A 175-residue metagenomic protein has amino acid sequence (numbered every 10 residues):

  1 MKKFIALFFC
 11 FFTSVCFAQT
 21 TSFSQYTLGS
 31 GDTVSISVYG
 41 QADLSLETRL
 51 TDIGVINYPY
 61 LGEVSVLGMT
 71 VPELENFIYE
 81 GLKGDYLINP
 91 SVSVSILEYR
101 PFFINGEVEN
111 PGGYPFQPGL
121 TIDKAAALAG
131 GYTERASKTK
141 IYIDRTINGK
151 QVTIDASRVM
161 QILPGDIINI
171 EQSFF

Functional and structural regions predicted by a protein language model:
M1-F4, A18: Positively charged n-region of N-terminal signal peptides that target proteins for export
F4-S14: Sec-dependent N-terminal signal peptides
A18-F175: Ser/Thr/Pro/Gly-biased, low-complexity, turn-/loop-rich segments that often occur immediately after N-terminal
